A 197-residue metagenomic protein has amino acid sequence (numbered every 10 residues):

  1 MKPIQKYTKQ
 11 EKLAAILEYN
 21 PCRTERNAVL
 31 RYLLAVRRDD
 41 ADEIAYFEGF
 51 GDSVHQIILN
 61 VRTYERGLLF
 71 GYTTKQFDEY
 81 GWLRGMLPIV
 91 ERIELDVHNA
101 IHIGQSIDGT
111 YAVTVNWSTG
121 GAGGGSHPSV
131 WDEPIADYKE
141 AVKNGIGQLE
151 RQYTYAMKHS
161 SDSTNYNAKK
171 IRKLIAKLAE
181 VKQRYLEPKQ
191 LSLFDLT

Functional and structural regions predicted by a protein language model:
M1, V130, S160-S161: Charged, low-complexity surface segments at secondary-structure and domain boundaries
K2-H98, K177-T197: Negatively charged, low-complexity tracts enriched in Asp/Glu with abundant Ser/Thr
R38-A41, G109, G121: Short alpha-helix boundary/capping elements
G85-T119: Amphipathic, interaction-prone secondary-structure segments
W117-Q148: A short, exposed loop/beta-hairpin motif centered on an aromatic-Gly-Thr core
R151-T154: Ankyrin repeat (ANK) tandem alpha-helical domains that serve as protein-protein interaction scaffolds, prominent
A156-Y185: Intrinsically disordered, low-complexity charged/polar segments
